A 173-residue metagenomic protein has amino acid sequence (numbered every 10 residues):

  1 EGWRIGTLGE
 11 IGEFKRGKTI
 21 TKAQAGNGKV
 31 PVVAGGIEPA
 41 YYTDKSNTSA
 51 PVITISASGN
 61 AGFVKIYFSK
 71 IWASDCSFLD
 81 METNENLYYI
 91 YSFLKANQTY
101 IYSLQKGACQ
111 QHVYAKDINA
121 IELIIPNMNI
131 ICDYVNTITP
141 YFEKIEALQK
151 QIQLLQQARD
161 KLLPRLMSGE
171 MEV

Functional and structural regions predicted by a protein language model:
E1-G35, I124, M128-C132, N136-L166 (+1 more regions): Non-catalytic DNA-recognition/assembly elements of restriction-modification systems
R4-P126: DNA target-recognition domains and sequence-specific DNA-contacting regions of bacterial/archaeal
